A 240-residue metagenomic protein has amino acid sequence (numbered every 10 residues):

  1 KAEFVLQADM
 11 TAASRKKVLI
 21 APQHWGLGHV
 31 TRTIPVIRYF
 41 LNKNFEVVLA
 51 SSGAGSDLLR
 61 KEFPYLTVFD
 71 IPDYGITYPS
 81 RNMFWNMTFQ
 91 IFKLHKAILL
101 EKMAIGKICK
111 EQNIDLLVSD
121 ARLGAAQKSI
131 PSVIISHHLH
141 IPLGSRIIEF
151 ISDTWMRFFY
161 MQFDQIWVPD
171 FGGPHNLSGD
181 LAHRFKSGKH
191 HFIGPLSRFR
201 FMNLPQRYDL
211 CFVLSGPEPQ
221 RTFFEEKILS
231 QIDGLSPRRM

Functional and structural regions predicted by a protein language model:
R15-K17, Q23-H24, N42-K43, V47-I91: Conserved nucleotide-sugar phosphate-binding/catalytic loop shared by glycosyltransferases and other
K17, D115-L116, Q165, D209: Structural motif
R32, Y39, L210-M240: Conserved catalytic-core segment of nucleotide-activated headgroup transferases in glycan assembly
V47-G53, I166-F171, M240: Short internal beta-strands
S52-D57, L117-G124, G172, S197-R198: Short, polar loop motifs at secondary-structure junctions
F84-G124: Conserved nucleotide-sugar donor-binding subdomain of glycosyltransferases
K128-L143: Active-site proximal beta-strand in glycosyltransferases
L143-I148, D153-T222: A nucleotide-sugar donor-handling region in carbohydrate enzymes
